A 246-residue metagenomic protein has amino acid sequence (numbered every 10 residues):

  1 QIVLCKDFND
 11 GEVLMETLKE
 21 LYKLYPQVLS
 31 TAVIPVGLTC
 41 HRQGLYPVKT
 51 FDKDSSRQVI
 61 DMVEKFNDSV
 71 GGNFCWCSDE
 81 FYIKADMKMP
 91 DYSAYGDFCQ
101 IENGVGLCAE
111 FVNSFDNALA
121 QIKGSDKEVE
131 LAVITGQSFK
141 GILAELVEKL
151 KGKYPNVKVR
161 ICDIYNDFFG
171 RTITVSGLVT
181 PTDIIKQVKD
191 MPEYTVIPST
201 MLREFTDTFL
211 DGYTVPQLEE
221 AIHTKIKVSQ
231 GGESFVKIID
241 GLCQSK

Functional and structural regions predicted by a protein language model:
Q1-G44, D54-E80: Conserved C-terminal portion of the radical SAM core fold that forms the substrate/S-adenosylmethionine-binding
Q1-V3, L45, L131, S199-T200: Glycine- and acidic
K6-F8, F81, S138-F139, M201: Residues that cap or initiate secondary-structure elements
T17, K49-F51, S245-K246: Short, hinge-like loop/turn segments at secondary-structure boundaries
L38-R42, Y82-D86, G170-T172: Short, conserved secondary-structure transition motifs
G44-F51, F205-F209: Short, flexible/disordered intra-domain loops and linkers
V48-D54, F81, D86-M89: Elongated, non-catalytic scaffold/linker segments and compositionally distinctive motifs
D86-K246: Radical SAM enzyme core and accessory elements
